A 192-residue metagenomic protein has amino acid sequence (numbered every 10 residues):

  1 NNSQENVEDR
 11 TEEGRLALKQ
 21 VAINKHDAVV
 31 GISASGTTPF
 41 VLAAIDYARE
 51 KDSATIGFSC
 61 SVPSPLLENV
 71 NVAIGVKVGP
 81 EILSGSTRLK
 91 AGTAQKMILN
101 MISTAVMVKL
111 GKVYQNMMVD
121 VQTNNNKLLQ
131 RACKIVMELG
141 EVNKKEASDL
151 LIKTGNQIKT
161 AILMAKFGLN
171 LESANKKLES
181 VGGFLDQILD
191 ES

Functional and structural regions predicted by a protein language model:
N1-M97, V106-L110: Glycine-rich phosphate-binding loops that contact phosphosugars or nucleotide phosphates
D27, V106-S192: Short, amphipathic alpha-helical interaction segments embedded in low-complexity terminal/linker regions of eukaryotic
G85-L99, Q122-I135: EF-Ts-like protein-protein interaction surfaces
